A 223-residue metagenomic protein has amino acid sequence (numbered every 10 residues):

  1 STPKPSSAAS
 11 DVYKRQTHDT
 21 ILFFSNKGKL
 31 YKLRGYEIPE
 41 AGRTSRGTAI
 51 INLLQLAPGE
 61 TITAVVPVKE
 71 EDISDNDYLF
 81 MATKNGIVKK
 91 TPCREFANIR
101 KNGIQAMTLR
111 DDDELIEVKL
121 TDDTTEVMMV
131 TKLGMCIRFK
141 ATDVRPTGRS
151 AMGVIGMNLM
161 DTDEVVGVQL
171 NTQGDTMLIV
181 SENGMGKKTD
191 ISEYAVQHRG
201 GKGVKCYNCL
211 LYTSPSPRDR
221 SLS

Functional and structural regions predicted by a protein language model:
S1-A9, Y13, Y212-S223: Single conserved hydrophobic/aromatic residue that forms the stacking wall/gate of nucleotide- or nucleobase-binding
S7-P92, I99-R100, D111, I116-V118 (+2 more regions): Duplex nucleic acid-engaging cores and interfaces of nucleic-acid transaction enzymes
G28, E40-R43, T147, G153 (+2 more regions): N-terminal, helix-rich and Lys/Arg-enriched segments in bacterial and organellar proteins
E71-V204, S214: Conserved structured catalytic cores and adjacent interaction surfaces of nucleotide-binding/hydrolyzing enzymes
